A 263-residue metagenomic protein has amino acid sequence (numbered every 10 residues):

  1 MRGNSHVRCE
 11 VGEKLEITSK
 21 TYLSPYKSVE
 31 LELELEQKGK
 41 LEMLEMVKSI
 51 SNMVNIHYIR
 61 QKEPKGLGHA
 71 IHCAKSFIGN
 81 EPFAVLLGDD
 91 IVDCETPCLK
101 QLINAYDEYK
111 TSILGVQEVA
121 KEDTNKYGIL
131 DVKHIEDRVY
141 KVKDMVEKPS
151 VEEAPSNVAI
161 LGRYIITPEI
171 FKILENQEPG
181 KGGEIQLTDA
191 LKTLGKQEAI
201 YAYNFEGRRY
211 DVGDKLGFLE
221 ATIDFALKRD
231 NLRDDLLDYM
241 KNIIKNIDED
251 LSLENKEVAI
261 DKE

Functional and structural regions predicted by a protein language model:
L23-V85, D93-C94, E263: Conserved N-terminal catalytic core of the sugar/cofactor nucleotidyltransferase
N80-P82, V132, R138-K141, P155-E263: Conserved alpha/beta core of the MobA/IspD/sugar-nucleotide pyrophosphorylase nucleotidyltransferase superfamily
V85-L87, D107: Membrane-embedded alpha-helical bundles of multi-pass transporters/translocases, especially carrier/permease families
D90: Active-site metal-binding loops of divalent metal-dependent hydrolases
D93-K172, Q177, K181: Conserved core of the sugar-phosphate nucleotidyltransferase
